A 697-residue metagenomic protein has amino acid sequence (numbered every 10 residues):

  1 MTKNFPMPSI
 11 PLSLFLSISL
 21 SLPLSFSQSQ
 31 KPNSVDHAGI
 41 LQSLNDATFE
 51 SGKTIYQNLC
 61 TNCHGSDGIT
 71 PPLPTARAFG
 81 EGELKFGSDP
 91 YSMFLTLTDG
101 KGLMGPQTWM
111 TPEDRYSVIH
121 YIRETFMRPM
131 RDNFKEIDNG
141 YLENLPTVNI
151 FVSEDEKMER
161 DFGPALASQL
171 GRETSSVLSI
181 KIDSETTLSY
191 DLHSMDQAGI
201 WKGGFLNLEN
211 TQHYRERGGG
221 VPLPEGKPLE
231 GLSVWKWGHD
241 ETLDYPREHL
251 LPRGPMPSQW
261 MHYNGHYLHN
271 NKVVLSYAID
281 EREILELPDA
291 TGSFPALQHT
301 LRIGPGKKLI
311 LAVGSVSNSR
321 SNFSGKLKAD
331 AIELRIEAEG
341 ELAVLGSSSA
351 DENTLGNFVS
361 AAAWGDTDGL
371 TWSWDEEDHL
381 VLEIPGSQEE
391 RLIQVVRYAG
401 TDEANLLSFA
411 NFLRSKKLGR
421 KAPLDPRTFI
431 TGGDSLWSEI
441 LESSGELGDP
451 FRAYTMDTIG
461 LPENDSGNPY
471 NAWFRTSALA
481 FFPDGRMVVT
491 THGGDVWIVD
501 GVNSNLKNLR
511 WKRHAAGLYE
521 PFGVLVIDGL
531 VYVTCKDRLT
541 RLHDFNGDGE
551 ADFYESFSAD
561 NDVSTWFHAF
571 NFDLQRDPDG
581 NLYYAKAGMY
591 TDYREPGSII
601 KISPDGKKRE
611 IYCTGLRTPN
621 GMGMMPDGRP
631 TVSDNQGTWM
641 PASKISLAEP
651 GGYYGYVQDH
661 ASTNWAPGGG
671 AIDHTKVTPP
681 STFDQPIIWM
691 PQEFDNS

Functional and structural regions predicted by a protein language model:
P32-Q42, D46-A47, Q57, G105-S184 (+3 more regions): Flexible coil segments in periplasmic/lumen-exposed cytochrome c-class electron-transfer proteins
Q42-D46, K53, G65-L95: Gly/Gly-Pro-rich "capping" loops immediately C-terminal to redox-active cysteine motifs in periplasmic/lumenal
G52-S66, V118-I122, I599: The canonical Cys-X-X-Cys-His
C63-I69, K85, T98, Q107-W109 (+3 more regions): Detector for the c-type heme attachment site
D132-Q298, K308-A343: Beta-strand-rich N-terminal accessory domains
K308-R391: Trp/Gly-enriched beta-strand surface patches
E383-G400, N405: Short Pro-Gly-centered flexible turn/kink motifs
N411-S697: Beta-propeller domains with acidic blade repeats across secreted/periplasmic ectodomains and cytosolic WD/CNH propellers
